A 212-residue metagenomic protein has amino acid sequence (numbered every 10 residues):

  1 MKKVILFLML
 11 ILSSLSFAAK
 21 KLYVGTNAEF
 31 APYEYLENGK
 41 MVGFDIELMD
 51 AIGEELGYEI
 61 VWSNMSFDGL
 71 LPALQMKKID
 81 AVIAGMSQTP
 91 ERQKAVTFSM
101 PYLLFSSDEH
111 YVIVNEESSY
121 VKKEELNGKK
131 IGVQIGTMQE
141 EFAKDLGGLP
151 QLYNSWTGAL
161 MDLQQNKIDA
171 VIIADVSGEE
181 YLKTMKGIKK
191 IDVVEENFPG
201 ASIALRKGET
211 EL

Functional and structural regions predicted by a protein language model:
A19-M86: Extracytoplasmic small-molecule ligand-binding "clamshell" domains of the periplasmic binding protein/Venus flytrap
L22-T26, K123-G136: Short loop->beta-strand "edge-of-pocket" segments that line small-molecule binding or catalytic clefts across diverse
T26-F30, S63-D68, K77-P90, N115-E116 (+3 more regions): Beta->alpha turn/N-cap motifs
I46, W62-P72, I135-G136, Q151-Q165: Short helix-initiation/N-cap motifs at beta->coil->alpha
G69-P72, M86-A95, F142-D145, D162 (+1 more regions): A ligand-binding cleft/hinge motif common to bilobed small-molecule-binding domains
T97-S106, Q151, K186-N197, K207: Short beta-strand->loop
Y102, V114-I131: Flexible hinge/capping segments at coil-to-helix
H110-Y120, F198-L212: A bilobed periplasmic-binding-protein/Venus flytrap-type ligand-binding module shared by bacterial periplasmic
